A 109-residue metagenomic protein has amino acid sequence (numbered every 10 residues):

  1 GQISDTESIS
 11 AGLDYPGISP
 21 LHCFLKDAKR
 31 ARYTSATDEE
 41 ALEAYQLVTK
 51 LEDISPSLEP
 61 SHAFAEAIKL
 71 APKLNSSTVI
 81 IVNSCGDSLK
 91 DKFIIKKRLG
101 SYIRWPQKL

Functional and structural regions predicted by a protein language model:
G1-I54, K97-L109: Active-site/ligand-binding loops adjacent to catalytic centers
P16, S57, K90: Short, electropositive, low-hydrophobicity segments enriched in small/polar residues
T34-S35, P56-P60, V82: General beta-strand structural signal in soluble alpha/beta enzymes
D38-E43, A63-K73: A short, acidic, amphipathic alpha-helical segment used as a generic capping/interface helix at domain edges
E52-P56, S76-V79: A short pocket-lining beta-strand/turn micro-motif at the edge of beta-sheets
E66-L109: Catalytic phosphate/nucleotide-handling subdomain of diverse soluble enzymes
